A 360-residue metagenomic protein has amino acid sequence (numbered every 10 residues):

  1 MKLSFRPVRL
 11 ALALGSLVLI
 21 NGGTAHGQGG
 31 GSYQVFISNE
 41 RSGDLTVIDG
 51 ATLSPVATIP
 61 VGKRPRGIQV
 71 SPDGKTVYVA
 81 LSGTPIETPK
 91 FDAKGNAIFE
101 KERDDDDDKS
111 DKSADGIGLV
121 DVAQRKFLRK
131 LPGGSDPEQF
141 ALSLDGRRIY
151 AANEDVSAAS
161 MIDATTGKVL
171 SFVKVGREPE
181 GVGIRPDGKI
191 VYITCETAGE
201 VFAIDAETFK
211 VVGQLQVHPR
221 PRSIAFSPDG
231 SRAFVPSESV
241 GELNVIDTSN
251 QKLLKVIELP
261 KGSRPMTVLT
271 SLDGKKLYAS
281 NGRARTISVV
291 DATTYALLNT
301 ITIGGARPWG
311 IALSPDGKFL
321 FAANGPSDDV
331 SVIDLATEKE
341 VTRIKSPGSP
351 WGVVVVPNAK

Functional and structural regions predicted by a protein language model:
M1-F5: N-terminal secretory signal peptides that target proteins for export/translocation
R9-G22: Bacterial N-terminal signal peptides
N21-K360: Predominantly soluble domains enriched in secretory-pathway, periplasmic, or organellar proteins
